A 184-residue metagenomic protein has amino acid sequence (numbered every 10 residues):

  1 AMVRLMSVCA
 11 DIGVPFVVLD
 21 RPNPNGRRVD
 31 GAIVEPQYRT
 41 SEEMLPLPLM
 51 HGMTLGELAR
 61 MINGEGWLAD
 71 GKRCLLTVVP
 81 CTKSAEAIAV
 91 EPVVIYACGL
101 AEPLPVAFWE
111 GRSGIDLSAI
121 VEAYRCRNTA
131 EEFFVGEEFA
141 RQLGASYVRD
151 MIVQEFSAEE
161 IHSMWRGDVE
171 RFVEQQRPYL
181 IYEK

Functional and structural regions predicted by a protein language model:
A1-C9: Short Gly/Thr/Asp-enriched flexible loops that form oxyanion-binding sites at enzyme active sites
V8, M61-E65, Q175, Y179: Structured segments of extracytoplasmic/periplasmic soluble domains in secreted or envelope-associated proteins
D11-P15: A short helix->loop->beta-strand "cap" motif at the edges of active sites that frequently abuts
V17-R39: Glycine-rich, charge-decorated loop segments at or immediately adjacent to ligand/cofactor-binding or catalytic sites
Q37-G111: Conserved anion/nucleotide-ligand pocket segment
M53, E57, I115, L143 (+1 more regions): Conserved active-site and cofactor/substrate-binding residues in soluble primary-metabolism enzymes
R112-S163: Conserved functional hotspot residues or short segments at active or partner-binding sites across diverse domains
R149-K184: C-terminal regions of mature proteins
